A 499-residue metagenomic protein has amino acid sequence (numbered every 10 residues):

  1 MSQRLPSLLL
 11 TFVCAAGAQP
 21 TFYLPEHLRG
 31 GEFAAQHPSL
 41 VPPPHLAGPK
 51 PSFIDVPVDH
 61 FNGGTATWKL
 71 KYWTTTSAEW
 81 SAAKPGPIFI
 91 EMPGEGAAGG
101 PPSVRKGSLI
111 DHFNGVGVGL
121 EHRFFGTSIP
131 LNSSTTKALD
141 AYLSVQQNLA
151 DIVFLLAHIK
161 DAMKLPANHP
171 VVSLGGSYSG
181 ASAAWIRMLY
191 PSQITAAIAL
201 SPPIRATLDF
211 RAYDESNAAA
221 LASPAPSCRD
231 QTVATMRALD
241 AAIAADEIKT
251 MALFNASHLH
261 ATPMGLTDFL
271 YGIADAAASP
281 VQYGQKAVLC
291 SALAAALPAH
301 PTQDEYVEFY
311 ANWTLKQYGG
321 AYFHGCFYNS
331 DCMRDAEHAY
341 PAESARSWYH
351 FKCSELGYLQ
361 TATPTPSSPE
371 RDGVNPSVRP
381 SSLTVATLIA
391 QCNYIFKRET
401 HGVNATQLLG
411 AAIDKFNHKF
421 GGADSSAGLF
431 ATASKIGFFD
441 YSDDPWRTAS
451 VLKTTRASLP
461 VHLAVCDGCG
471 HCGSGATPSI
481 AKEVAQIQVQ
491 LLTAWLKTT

Functional and structural regions predicted by a protein language model:
F12, G17-G119, T135, Q490-T499: Catalytic-loop region of hydrolases
F124-L139, C472-G475: Glycine-rich "HGGG/HGxG" loop immediately N-terminal to the catalytic nucleophile of the alpha/beta-hydrolase
D140-A162: Alpha/beta-hydrolase active-site loop
L165-G176: Alpha/beta-hydrolase fold nucleophile elbow
G175-W185: Glycine-rich nucleophile elbow surrounding the catalytic serine of serine-hydrolase chemistry
W185-S354, Y358: Alpha/beta-hydrolase
E337, P341-D414: Small-residue-rich helix-loop
F438-D440: Short beta-strand/loop motif that positions the catalytic acidic residue of the alpha/beta-hydrolase fold
